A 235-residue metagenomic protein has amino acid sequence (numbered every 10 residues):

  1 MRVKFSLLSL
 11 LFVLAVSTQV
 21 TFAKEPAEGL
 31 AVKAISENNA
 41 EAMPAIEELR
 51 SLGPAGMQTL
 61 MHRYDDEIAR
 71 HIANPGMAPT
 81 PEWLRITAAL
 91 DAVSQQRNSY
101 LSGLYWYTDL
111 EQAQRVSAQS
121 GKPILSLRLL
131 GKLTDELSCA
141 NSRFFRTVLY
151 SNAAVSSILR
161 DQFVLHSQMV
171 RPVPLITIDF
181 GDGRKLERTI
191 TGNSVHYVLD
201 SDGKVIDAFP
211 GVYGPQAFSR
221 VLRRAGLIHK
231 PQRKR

Functional and structural regions predicted by a protein language model:
M1-F5: Positively charged n-region of N-terminal signal peptides that target proteins for export
S6-T18: Bacterial N-terminal signal peptides
K24-S102, A118-Q119, Q216-R235: Non-globular targeting/processing and membrane-anchoring segments
L52, I124, Y197: Ligand-binding pocket scaffold of soluble enzyme catalytic domains
S99-L104, A140-V148: The substrate-binding groove and active-site-proximal loops of carbohydrate-active enzymes, especially glycoside
Y107-Q119, F144-D207, P215, R220-A225: Thioredoxin-like thiol-disulfide oxidoreductase module
S120-L137, L165: Short active-site neighborhood of thiol/selenol oxidoreductases, capturing the structured segment around
